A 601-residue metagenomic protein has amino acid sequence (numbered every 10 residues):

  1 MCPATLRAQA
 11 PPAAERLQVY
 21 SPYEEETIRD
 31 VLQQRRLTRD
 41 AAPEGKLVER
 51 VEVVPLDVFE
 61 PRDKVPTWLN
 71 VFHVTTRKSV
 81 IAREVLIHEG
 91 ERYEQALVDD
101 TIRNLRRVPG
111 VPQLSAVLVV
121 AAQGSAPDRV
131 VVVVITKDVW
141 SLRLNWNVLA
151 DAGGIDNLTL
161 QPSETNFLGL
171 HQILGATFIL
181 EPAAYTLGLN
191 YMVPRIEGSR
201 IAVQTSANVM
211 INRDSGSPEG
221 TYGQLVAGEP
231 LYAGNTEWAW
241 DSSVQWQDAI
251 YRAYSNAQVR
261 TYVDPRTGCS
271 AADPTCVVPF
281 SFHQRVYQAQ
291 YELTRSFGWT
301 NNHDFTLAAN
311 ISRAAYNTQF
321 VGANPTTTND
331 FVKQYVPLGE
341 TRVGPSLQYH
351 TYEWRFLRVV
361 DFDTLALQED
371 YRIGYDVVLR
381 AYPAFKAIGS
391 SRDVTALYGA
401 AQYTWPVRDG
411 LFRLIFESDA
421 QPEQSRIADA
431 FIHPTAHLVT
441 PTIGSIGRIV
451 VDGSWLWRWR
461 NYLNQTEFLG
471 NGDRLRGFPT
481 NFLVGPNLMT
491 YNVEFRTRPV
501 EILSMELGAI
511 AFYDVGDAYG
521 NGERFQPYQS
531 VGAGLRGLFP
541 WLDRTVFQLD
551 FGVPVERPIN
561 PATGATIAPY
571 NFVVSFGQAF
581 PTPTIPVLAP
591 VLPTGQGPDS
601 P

Functional and structural regions predicted by a protein language model:
Q9, E84-V85, Y375-P601: C-terminal transmembrane beta-barrel domains of outer membrane proteins
Q9-D156, L160-E164, G175-V193, I211-L225 (+2 more regions): Periplasmic polypeptide-binding modules associated with outer-membrane biogenesis and secretion
G45-L47, V130, W140-L144, D156 (+16 more regions): Outer-envelope beta-barrel architecture signal
V54-L56, N147-D151, S163-T165, T177-E181 (+15 more regions): Outer-membrane beta-barrel pore domains and translocons
H88, V111, V139-S141, F167-G169 (+9 more regions): Outer-membrane beta-barrel channels and translocator barrels
A150-G154, L180-E181, R195, S215-E219 (+8 more regions): Replace "Gram-negative outer membrane beta-barrel proteins" with "bacterial and organellar outer membrane beta-barrel
T186-M192, D214-Y222, D241-S243, Y251-T261 (+9 more regions): Outer-membrane beta-barrel translocator domains and adjoining extracellular loop/strand segments of Gram-negative
L189-Q319, V332: Transmembrane beta-barrel wall of Gram-negative outer-membrane proteins
